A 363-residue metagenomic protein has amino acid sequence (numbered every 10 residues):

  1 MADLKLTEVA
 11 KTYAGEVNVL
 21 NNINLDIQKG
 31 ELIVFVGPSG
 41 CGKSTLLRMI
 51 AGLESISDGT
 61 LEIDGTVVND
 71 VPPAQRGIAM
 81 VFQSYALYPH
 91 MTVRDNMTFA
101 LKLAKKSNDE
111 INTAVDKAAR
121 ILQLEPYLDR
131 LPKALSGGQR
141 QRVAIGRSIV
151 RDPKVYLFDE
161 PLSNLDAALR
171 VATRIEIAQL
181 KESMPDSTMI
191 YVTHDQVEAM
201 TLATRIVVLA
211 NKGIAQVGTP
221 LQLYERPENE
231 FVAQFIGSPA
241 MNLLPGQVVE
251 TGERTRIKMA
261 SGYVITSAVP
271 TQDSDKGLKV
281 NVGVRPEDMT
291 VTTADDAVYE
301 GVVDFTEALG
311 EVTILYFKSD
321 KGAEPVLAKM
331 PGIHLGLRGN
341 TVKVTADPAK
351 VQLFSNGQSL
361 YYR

Functional and structural regions predicted by a protein language model:
V36-P38: The feature captures the beta-strand-to-loop junction immediately N-terminal to the Walker
A51: Helix-to-loop junction immediately C-terminal to a conserved catalytic motif
S57-T60, N211, P245: Conserved coupling/switch loops of ABC nucleotide-binding domains, chiefly the family-specific signature
G59-V67: Conserved ABC transporter NBD signature motif
G77-A79, L87-F231: ABC ATPase nucleotide-binding domains
P239, T251-R363: Non-catalytic connector elements of ABC transporters
